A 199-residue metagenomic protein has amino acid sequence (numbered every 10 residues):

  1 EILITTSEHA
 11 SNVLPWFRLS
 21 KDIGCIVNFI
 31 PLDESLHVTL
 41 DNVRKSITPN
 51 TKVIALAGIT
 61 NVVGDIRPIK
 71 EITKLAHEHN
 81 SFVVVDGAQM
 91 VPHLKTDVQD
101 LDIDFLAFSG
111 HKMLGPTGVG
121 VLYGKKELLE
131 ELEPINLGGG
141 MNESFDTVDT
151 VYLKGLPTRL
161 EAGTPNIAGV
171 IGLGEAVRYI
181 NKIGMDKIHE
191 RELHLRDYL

Functional and structural regions predicted by a protein language model:
E1-L199: Pyridoxal 5′-phosphate
